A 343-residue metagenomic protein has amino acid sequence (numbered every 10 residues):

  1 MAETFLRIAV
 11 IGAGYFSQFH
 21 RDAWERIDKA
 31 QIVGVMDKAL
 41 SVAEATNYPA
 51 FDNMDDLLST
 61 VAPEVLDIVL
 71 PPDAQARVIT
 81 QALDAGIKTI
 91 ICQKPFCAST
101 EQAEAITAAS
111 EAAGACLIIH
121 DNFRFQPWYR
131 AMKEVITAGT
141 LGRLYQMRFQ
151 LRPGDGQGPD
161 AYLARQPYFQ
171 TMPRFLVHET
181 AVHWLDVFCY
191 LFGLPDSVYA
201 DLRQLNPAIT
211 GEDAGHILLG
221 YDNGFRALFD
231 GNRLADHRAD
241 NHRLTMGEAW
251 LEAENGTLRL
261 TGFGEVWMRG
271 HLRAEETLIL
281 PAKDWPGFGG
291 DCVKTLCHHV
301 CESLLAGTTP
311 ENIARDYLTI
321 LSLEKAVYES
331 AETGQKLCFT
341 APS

Functional and structural regions predicted by a protein language model:
M1-F5, V10, V65-L70, D222 (+1 more regions): C-terminal helix-rich "cap/oligomerization" subdomain common to oxidoreductases
M1-T46: N-terminal Rossmann-like dinucleotide-binding module
P49-N53: Short acidic-hydrophobic, aromatic-tinged amphipathic segments that line or gate anion-handling sites
T60, E64-V65, A76-R124, G139: Beta-strand-loop-alpha-helix segment that lines the small-molecule cofactor/substrate pocket of alpha/beta enzymes
A62, L70-P71, G231-R233: Short glycine-/small-residue-rich Rossmann-like dinucleotide-binding loops
F123-I209, G334: Predominantly a Rossmann-like dinucleotide-binding segment in NAD(P)-dependent oxidoreductases
L185-E265, K294-A306: Contiguous beta-strand/loop segments that form the cofactor/metal-binding neighborhood of enzyme cores
W285-C297: Active-site loop of classical SDR/Rossmann-like NAD(P)-dependent oxidoreductases, centered on the catalytic Tyr-X3-Lys
